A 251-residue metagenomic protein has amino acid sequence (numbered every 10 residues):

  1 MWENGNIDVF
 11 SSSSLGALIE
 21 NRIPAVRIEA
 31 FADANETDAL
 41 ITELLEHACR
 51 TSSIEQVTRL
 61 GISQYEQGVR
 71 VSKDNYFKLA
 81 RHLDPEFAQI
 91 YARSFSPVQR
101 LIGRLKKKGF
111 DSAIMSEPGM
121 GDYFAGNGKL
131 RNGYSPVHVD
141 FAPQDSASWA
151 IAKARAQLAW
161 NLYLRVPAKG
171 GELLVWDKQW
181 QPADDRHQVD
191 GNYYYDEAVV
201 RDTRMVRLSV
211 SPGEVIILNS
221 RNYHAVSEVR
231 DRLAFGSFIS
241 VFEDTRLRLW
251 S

Functional and structural regions predicted by a protein language model:
M1-A17, G128-P136, D140, D202-I217 (+1 more regions): Generic detector of solvent-exposed, compositionally biased contiguous segments
M1-E86, I90-F95: N-terminal auxiliary "cap/dimerization" subdomain that precedes the catalytic jelly-roll/cupin core of mononuclear
P24, A156-L158, L162, E214 (+1 more regions): Residue-level detector of short, conserved catalytic/binding motifs and their immediate flanks
I41-L44, W160-Y163, S237-V241: Short, Φ-rich (hydrophobic/aromatic) sequence segments
S72-R131: Signature of the catalytic double-stranded beta-helix
R131-M205, R248: Catalytic core of non-heme Fe(II) oxygenases with the double-stranded beta-helix
D190-S251: Catalytic core of Fe(II)/2-oxoglutarate
